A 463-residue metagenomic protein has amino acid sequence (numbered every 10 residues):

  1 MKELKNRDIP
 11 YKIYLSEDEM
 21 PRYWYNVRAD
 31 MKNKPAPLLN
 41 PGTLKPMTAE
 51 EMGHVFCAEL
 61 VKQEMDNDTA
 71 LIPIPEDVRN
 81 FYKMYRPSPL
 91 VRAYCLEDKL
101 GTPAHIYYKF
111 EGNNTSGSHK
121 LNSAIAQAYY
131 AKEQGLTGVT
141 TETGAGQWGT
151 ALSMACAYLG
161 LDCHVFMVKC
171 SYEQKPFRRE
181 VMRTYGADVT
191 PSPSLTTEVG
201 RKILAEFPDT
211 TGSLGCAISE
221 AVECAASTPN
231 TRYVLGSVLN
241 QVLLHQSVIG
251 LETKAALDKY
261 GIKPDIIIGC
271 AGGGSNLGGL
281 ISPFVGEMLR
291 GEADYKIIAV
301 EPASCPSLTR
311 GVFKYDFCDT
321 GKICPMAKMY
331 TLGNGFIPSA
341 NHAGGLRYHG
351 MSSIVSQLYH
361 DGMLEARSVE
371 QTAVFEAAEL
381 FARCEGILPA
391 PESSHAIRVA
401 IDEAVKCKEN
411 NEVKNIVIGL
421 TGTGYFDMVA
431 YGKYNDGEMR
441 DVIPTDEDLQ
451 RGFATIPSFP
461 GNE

Functional and structural regions predicted by a protein language model:
E3-L136: Positively charged, low-complexity intrinsically disordered leader regions
L71-P73, I203-Q241, I249, G261 (+2 more regions): Active-site/ligand-binding loops adjacent to catalytic centers
F110-L121, V139-W148, L239-V242, I268-G273 (+4 more regions): Active-site nucleophile and cofactor-binding loops and adjacent substrate-binding regions of central metabolic enzymes
G117, L121-I125, T141-L159, E173-P176 (+4 more regions): Short glycine/serine/threonine-rich phosphate/pyrophosphate-binding segments that cradle anionic phosphate groups
S123, A131-C170, K263-L277, I297 (+1 more regions): A short, small-residue-rich loop immediately preceding and capping a beta-strand
A126-L136, T150-D162, R183-T184, I281-G291 (+1 more regions): Alpha-helix C-terminal capping segments
T140, W148-T211, S307-F317, A430-D436: Active-site-proximal loop->helix
A271-G279, Q371-G437: Claisen-condensing/thiolase-fold acyl-transfer catalytic domains that form or cleave C-C bonds in fatty acid
